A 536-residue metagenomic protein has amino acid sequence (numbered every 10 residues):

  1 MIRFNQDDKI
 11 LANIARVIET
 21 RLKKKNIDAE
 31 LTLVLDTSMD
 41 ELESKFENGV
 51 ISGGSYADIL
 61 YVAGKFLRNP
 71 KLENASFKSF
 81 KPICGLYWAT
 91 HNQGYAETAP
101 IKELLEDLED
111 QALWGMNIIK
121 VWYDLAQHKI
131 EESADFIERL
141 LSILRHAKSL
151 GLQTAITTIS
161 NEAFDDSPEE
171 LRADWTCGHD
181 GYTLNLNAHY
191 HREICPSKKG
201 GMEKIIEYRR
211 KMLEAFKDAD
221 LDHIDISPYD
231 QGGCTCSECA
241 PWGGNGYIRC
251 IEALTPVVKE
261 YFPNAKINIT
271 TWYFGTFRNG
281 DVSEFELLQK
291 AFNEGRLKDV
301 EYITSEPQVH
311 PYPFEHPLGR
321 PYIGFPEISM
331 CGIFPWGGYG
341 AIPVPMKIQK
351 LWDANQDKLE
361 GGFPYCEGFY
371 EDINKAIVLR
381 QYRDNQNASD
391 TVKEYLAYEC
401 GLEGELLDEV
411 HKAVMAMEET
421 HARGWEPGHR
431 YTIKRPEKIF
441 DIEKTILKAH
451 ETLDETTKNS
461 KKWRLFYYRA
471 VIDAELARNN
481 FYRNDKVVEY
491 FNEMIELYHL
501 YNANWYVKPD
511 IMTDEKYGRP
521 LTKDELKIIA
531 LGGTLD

Functional and structural regions predicted by a protein language model:
M1-D7, W88-N92, L125: Acidic/histidine-rich, surface-exposed loop or edge segments in extracytoplasmic proteins
M1-F80: Contiguous, structured surface segment used for ligand recognition
N13, V17, R21, V62 (+8 more regions): Charge-rich, solvent-exposed alpha-helical interaction surfaces
R68-K71, A89-H91, N117, V121-D124 (+2 more regions): Catalytic-core regions of glycoside hydrolase
S79-E103, M116: Boundary/entry segment of secreted carbohydrate-active catalytic domains
P100-L125: Catalytic domains of carbohydrate-active enzymes, especially glycoside hydrolases
D372, Q381-T445: Charged, amphipathic alpha-helical linkers/stalks
P427-D536: Histidine-centered catalytic/metal-binding microenvironments
